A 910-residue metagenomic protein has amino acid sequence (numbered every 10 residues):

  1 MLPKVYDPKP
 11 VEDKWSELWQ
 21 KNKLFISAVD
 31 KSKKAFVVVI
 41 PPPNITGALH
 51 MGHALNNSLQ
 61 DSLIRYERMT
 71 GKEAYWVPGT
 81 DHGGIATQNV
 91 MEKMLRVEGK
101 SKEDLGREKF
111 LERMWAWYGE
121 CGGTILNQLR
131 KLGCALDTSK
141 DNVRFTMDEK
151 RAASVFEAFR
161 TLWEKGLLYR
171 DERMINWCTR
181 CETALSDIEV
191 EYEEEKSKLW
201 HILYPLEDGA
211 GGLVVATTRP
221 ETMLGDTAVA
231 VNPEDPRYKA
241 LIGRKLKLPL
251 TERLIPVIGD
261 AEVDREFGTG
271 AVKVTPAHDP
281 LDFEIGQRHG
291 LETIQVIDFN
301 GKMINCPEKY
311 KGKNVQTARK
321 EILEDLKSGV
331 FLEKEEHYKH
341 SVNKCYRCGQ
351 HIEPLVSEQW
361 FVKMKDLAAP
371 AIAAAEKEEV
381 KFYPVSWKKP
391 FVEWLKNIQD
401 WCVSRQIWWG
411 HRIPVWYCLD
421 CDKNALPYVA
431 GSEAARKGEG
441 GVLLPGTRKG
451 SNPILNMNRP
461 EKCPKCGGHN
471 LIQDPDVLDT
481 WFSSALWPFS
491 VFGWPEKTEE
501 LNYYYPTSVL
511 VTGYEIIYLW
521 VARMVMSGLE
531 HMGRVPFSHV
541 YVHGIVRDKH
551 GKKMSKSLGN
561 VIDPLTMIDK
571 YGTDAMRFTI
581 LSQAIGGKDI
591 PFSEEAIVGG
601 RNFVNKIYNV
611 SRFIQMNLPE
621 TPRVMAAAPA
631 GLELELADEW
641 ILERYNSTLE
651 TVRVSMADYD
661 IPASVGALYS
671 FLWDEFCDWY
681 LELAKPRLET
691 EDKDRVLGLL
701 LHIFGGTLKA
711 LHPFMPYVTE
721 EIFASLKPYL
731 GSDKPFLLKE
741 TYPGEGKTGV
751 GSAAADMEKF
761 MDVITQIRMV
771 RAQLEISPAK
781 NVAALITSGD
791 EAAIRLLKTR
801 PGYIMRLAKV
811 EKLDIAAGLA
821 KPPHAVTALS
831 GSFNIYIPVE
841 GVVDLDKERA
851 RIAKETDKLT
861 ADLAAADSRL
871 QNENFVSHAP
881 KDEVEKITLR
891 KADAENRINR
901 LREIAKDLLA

Functional and structural regions predicted by a protein language model:
M1-M51, A74, E333, Y346 (+1 more regions): Non-catalytic terminal extensions that flank enzyme cores
V5, K14, L18-N22, E92-G212 (+11 more regions): Residue patterns forming the tRNA-binding/recognition surfaces of aminoacyl-tRNA synthetases and related DALR
A28-M91, V155, V215-T218, T222 (+5 more regions): N-terminal catalytic cores of NTP/NDP-binding nucleotidyl/phosphoryl-transfer enzymes
V29-S32, V37, E73-E112, T138-V143 (+2 more regions): NTP-dependent nucleotidyl-transfer catalytic core
K33, P41-P42, Y75-Q88, N142-K150 (+4 more regions): Short, solvent-exposed turn/loop segments enriched in Gly/Ser/Thr/Pro and often Arg
H201, E393, N397-F482, L486 (+3 more regions): Feature 926 captures the class I aminoacyl-tRNA synthetase adenylation module centered on the KMSKS loop
P220-N300, K327, D366-P370, A808 (+1 more regions): Catalytic alpha/beta core of large soluble enzyme barrels
R253-I258, P475-S508, D674, D678-L681: Active-site-adjacent "gating/activation" loops or surface patches in catalytic cores
